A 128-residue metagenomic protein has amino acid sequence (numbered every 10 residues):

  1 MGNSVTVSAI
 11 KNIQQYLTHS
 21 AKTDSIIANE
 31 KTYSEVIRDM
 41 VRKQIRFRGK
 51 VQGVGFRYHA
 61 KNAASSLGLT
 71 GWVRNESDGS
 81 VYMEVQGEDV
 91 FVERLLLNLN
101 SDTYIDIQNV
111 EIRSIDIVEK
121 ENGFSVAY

Functional and structural regions predicted by a protein language model:
G2-Y128: Intrinsically disordered, low-complexity, mixed-charge
